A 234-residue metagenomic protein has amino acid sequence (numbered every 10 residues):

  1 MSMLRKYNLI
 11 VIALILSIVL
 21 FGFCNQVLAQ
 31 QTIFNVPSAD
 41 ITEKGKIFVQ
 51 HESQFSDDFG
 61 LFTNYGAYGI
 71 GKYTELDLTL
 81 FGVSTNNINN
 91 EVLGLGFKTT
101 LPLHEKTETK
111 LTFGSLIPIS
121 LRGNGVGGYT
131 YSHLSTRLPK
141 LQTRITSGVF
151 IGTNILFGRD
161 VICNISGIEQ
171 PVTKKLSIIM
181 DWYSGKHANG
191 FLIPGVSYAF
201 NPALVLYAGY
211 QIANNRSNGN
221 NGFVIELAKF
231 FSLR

Functional and structural regions predicted by a protein language model:
M1-S2, V27-L28: Short, Lys/Arg-enriched N-terminal segments with co-localized hydrophobic residues within the first ~10-30 amino acids
S2-L14: Bacterial N-terminal signal peptides that target proteins for export
R5-K6, F23, E75: Intrinsically disordered, low-complexity peptide-like regions
V11-V19, S166: Residues marking helix boundaries in flexible regions
I18-Q26: C-terminal segment of classical bacterial N-terminal signal peptides
L28-L156, D160-C163, G167-R234: Transmembrane beta-barrel domains of Gram-negative outer membranes and organellar outer membranes
